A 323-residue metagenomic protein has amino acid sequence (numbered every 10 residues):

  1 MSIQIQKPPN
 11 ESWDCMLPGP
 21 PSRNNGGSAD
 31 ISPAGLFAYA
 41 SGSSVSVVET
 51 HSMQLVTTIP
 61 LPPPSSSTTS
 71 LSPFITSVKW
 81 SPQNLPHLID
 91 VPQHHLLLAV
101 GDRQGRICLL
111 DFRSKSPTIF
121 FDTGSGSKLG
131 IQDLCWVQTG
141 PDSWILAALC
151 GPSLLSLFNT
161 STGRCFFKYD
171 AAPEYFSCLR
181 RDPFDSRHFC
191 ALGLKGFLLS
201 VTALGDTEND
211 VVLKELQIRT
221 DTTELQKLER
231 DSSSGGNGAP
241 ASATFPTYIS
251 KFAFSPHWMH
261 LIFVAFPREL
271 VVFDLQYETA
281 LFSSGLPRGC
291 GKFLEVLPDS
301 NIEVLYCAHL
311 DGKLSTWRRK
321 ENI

Functional and structural regions predicted by a protein language model:
S2-Q4, G35-S67, C108-K115: Beta-propeller domains
S2-R23, S52, R230-A241: A short helix->beta-strand "capping" segment at the edge of beta-propeller domains
C15-P20, T57-P62, S66-T69, I119-S125 (+4 more regions): Short C-terminal beta-strands that terminate individual repeats in beta-propeller domains, predominantly WD40 blades
P21-D30, S66-D90, G126-T139, E174-D182 (+2 more regions): Canonical WD40 repeat/beta-propeller blade segments in eukaryotic WD-repeat proteins
P33-A38, L85-A99, C108, P141-A147 (+7 more regions): Structural hallmark of WD40 beta-propellers
A40-G42, D102, L149-G151, L192-L194 (+2 more regions): Structural signature of WD-repeat beta-propellers
V45-T50, I107-F112, L155-T160, L199-A203 (+2 more regions): WD40-repeat beta-propellers
S114-S116, V201-L213, Q276-L281, R318-I323: Short loop/turn segments immediately following beta-strands, especially the blade-tip and inter-blade linker loops
